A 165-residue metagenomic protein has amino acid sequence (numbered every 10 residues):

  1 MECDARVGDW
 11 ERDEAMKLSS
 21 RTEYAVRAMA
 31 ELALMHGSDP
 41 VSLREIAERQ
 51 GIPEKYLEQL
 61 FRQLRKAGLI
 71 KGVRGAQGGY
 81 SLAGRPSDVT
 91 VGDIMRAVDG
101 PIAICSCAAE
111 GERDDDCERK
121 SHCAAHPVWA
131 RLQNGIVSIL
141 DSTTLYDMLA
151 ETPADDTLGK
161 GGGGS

Functional and structural regions predicted by a protein language model:
E2-D13, V91, A109-S165: C-terminal regulatory/oligomerization modules of transcriptional regulators
A25-G37: Short amphipathic alpha-helical interface segments
V41-G51: A short alpha-helical element within helix-turn-helix/winged-helix DNA-binding domains across DNA-binding proteins
E48, R65-K66: Alpha-helical residues within the helix-turn-helix
L69-A83: Beta-hairpin "wing" of winged helix-turn-helix
